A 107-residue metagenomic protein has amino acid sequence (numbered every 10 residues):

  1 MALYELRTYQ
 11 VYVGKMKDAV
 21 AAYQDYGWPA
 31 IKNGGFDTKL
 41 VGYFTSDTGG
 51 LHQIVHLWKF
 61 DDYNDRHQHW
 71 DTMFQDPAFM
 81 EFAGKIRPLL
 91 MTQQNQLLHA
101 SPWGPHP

Functional and structural regions predicted by a protein language model:
M1-M80, K85-P107: Short S/T/G/P-rich N-terminal loop/turn motif that feeds into the first structured element of a domain
